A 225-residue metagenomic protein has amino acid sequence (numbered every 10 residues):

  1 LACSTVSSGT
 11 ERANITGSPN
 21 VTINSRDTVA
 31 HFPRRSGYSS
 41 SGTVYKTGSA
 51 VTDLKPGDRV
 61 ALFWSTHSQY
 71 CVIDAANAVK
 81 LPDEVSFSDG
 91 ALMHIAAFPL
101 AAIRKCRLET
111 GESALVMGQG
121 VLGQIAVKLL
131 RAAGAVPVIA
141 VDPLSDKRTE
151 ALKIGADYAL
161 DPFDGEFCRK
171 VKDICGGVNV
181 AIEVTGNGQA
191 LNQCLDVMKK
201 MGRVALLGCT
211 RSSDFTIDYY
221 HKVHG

Functional and structural regions predicted by a protein language model:
A2-V6, T16-T66: Glycine-rich beta-strand-centered segment in the early N-terminal region that forms part of a ligand/cofactor-binding
C3, F63, P162, I182-V184: Short, well-ordered coil/turn residues at beta-beta hairpins and beta-strand->alpha-helix junctions within
R59, S86-D164, R169: Mid-domain Rossmann-like dinucleotide-binding core that forms the NAD(H)/NADP(H) cofactor-binding site
H67-Q69, P143-E150, S213-Y219: Short, glycine/polar-rich helix-capping loops at beta-to-alpha or helix-loop-helix junctions that flank or form
D173-G177: Glycine-rich phosphate-binding loop signature in dinucleotide/nucleotide-binding domains
V178-I182, G202-R203: Short SAM/SAH-binding signature in class I
G188-G225: Glycine-rich phosphate-binding loop and adjacent beta-alpha segment of Rossmann(oid) nucleotide-cofactor-binding
